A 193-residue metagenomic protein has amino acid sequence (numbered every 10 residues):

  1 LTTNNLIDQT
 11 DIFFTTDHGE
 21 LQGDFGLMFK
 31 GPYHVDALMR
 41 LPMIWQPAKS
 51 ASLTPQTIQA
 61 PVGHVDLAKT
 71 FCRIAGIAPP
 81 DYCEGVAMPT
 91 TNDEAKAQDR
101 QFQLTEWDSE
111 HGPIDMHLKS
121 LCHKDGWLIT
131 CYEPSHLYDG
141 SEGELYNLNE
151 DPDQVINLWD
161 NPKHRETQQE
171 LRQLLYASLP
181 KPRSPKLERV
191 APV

Functional and structural regions predicted by a protein language model:
T2-L53, G63: Histidine-centered active-site microenvironments of extracellular/periplasmic hydrolases and transferases
T2-L6, A78-P79, R165-E166: Structural helix-adjacent loops and short alpha-helical linkers that scaffold large soluble proteins
T3-L6, E94-A97, D160: Secondary-structure boundary motif
H18-D24, V65-A68, R73-E144, L148 (+3 more regions): C-terminal cap/loop subdomain of S1 sulfatases and analogous C-terminal strand-loop tails that border
K30, A51-V62, I74-P79, V155-H164: Active-site rim elements
D151: Intrinsically disordered, low-complexity polar regions and short flexible loop motifs
L158-V193: Long, internal low-complexity/basic segments
